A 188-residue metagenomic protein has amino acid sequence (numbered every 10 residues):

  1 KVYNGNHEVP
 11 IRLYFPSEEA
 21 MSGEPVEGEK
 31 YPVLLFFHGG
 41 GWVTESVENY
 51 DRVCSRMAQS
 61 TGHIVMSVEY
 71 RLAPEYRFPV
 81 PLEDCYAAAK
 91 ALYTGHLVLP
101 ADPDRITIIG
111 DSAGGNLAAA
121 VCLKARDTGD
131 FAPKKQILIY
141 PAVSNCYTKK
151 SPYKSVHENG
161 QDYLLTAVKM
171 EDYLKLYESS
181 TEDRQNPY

Functional and structural regions predicted by a protein language model:
K1, N6-Y188: Alpha/beta-hydrolase superfamily serine-hydrolase fold, recognizing
